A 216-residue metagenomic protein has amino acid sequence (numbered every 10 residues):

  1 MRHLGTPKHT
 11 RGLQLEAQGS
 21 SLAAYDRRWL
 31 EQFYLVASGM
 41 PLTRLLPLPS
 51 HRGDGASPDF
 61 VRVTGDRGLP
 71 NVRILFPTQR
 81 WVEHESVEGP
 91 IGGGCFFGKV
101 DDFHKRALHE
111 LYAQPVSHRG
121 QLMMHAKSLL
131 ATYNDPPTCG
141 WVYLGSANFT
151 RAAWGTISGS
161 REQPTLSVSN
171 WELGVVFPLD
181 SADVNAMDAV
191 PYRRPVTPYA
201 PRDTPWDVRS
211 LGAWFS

Functional and structural regions predicted by a protein language model:
M1-S216: PLD/PLD-like phosphodiesterase catalytic module centered on the HKD motif
